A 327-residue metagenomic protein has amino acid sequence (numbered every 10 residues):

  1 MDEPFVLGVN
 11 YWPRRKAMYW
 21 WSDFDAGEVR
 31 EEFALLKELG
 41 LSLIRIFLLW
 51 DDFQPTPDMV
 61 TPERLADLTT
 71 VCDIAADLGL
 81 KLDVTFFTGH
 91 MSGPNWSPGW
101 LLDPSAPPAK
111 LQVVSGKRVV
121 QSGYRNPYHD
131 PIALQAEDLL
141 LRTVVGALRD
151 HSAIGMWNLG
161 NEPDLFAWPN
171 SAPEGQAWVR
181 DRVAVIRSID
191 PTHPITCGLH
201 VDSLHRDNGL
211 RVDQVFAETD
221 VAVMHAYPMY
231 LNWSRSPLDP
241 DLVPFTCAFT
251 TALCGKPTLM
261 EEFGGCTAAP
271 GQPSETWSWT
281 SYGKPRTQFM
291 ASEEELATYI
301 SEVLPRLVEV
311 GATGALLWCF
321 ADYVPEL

Functional and structural regions predicted by a protein language model:
M1-V221, W233, L253, A315-L317 (+1 more regions): Active-site mouth of glycoside hydrolases
L7, P257-P270, T280-L327: Substrate-binding cleft of secreted/luminal carbohydrate-active enzymes
R142-G146, C247-A248, L304: Generic structural signal for well-ordered alpha-helical scaffold segments
V179-R180, D241-F245, L296-S301: Well-ordered, non-membrane alpha-helical segments in soluble/globular domains
H193, Q214-H225, T250-G271: Aromatic-lined glycan-binding groove of carbohydrate-active enzymes
A222-H225, M229, L242, W318: A structural signal for the main folded, soluble domain(s) of proteins
M229-F249: Substrate-binding surface in catalytic domains of secreted glycosidases
S274-T276: Short secondary-structure boundary/capping segments
